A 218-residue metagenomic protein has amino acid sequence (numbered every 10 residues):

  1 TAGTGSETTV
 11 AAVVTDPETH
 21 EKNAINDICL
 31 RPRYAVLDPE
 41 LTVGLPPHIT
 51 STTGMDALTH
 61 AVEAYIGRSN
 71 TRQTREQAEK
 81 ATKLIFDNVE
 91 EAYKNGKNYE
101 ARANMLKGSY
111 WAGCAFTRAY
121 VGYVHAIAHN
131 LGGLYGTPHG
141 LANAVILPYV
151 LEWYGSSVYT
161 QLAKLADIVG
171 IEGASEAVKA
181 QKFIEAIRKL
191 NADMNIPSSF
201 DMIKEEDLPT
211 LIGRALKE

Functional and structural regions predicted by a protein language model:
T8-A119: Carboxylate- and glycine-rich phosphate/diphosphate-binding segment that chelates Mg2+/Mn2+
L45-P47, S69-T74, P148-V150, E172-G173 (+2 more regions): A ubiquitous short alpha-helical element
G54, Q77, A81, A101-N104 (+5 more regions): Residue-level detector of well-ordered alpha-helical segments, enriched for hydrophobic/aromatic packing positions
L58-V62, M105-G113, L147, I187 (+2 more regions): Short alpha-helical scaffolding segments that buttress acidic/His motifs in well-ordered protein cores
A119-K182, R188: C-terminal catalytic subdomain
L162, A166-E218: C-terminal charged capping/lid subdomain of soluble metabolic enzymes
